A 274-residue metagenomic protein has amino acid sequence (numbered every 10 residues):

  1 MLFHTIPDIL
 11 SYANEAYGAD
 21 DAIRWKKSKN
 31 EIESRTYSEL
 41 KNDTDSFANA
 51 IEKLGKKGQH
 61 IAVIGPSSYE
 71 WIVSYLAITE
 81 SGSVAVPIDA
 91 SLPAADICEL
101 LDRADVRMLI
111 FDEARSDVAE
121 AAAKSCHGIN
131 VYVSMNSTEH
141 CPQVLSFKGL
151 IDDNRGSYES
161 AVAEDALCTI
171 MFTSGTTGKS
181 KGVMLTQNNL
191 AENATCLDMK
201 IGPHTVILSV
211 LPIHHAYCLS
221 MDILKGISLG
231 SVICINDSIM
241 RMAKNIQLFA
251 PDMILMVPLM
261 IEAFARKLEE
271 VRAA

Functional and structural regions predicted by a protein language model:
M1-I23, I227: A short N-terminal helical cap/helix-turn-helix that marks the beginning of AMP-binding/adenylate-forming
G18-D21, S134, N154-F172, K179 (+1 more regions): Conserved pre-ATP/AMP-binding loop-to-beta segment of ANL
I23-S68, I72-L76, P93-C98, S146-K148 (+1 more regions): Conserved AMP-binding/adenylate-forming core of the ANL superfamily
K29, D117-E164, L268-A274: ANL superfamily adenylate-forming
S34-S38, C168-A194: Conserved AMP-binding A3 loop
I61, I78, L109, L167 (+3 more regions): Conserved S/T- and glycine-rich ATP-binding loop of Class I adenylate-forming
A62-I64, W71, Y75, T79-I110 (+3 more regions): Short beta-strand->loop structural element characteristic of the AMP-binding/adenylate-forming
A191-S209, I213-A274: Conserved AMP-binding/adenylation subdomain of ANL enzymes
